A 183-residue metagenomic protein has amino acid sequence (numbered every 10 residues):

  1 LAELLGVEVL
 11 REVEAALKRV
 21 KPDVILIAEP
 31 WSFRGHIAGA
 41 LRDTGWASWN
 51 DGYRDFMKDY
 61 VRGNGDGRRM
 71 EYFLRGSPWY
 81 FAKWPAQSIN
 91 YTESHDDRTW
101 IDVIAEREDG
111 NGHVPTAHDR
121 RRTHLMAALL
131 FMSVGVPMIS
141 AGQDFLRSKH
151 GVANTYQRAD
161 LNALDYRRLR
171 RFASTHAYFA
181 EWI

Functional and structural regions predicted by a protein language model:
L1-L4: Active-site groove signature of glycoside hydrolases
L10, E14-A141, F145-L146, H150: Conserved alpha/beta catalytic core and glycan-binding cleft of carbohydrate-active enzymes
V114-P115, D165-R171: Short histidine-centered catalytic/ligand-binding loop motif
V152-N154: Reverse-transcriptase-like RNA-dependent polymerase core
Y156-Y166: Acyl/amide activation-and-transfer machinery of modular secondary-metabolite enzymes
R171-I183: Catalytic cores of secreted or luminal carbohydrate-active enzymes
